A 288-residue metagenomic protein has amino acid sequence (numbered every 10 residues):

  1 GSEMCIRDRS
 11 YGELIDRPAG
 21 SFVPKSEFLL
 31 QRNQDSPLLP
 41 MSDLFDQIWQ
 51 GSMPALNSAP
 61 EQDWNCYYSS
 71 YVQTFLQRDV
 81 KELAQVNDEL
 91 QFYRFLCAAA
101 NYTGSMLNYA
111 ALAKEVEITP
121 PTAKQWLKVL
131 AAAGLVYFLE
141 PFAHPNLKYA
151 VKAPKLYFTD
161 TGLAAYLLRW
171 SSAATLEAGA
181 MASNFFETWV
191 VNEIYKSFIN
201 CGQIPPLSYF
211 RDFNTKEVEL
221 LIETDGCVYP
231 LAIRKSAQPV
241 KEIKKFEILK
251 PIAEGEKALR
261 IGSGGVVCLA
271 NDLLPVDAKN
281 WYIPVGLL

Functional and structural regions predicted by a protein language model:
S2-E3, R7-N101, S105: Interdomain motor-coupling "hinge/lid" segment immediately C-terminal to the ATP-binding subdomain of NTP-driven enzymes
Y11, Y109, V191: Generic structural marker for isolated residues within well-ordered, non-membrane alpha-helices of soluble domains
Q34, S58-C66, Q85-E89, Y102 (+6 more regions): Conserved phosphate/pyrophosphate-binding and hydrolysis machinery centered on Walker-type P-loop NTPases, extending
M106, A111-V116: A short alpha-helical element within helix-turn-helix/winged-helix DNA-binding domains across DNA-binding proteins
I118-A132: Short amphipathic alpha-helical interaction segments
K128-V129, G134-V136, E140-L288: A cross-kingdom feature that marks ATP-driven nucleic-acid transaction machinery
